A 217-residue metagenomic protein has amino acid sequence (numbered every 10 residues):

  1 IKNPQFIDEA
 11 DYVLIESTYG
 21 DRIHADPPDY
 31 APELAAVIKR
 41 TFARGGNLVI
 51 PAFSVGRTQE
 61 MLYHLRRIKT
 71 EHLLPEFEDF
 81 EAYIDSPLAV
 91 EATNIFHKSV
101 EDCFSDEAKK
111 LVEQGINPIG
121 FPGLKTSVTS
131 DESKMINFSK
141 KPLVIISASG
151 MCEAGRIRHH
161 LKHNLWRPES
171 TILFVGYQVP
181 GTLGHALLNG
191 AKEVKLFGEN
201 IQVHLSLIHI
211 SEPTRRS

Functional and structural regions predicted by a protein language model:
I1-E60, H64-F77: His/Asp/Glu-rich metal-coordinating catalytic cores of metallo-dependent phosphodiesterases/hydrolases acting on
F6-I7, L74-P75, Q114-P118, K195-L205: Short, conserved catalytic or adaptor-binding loops enriched in Gly and charged residues
S17-Y19, F53-V55, P87-L88, S149-G150 (+2 more regions): Active-site metal-binding loops of divalent metal-dependent hydrolases
R40-V49, N137-P142, H204: Short, surface-exposed connector motifs at secondary-structure boundaries
F77-D85: Extended, well-ordered alpha-helical scaffold/bundle regions in very large, multi-domain proteins
D85-K195: A contiguous, basic/glycine-rich beta-loop/short-helix subdomain that forms a polymer-engagement track
I208-S217: Single conserved hydrophobic/aromatic residue that forms the stacking wall/gate of nucleotide- or nucleobase-binding
